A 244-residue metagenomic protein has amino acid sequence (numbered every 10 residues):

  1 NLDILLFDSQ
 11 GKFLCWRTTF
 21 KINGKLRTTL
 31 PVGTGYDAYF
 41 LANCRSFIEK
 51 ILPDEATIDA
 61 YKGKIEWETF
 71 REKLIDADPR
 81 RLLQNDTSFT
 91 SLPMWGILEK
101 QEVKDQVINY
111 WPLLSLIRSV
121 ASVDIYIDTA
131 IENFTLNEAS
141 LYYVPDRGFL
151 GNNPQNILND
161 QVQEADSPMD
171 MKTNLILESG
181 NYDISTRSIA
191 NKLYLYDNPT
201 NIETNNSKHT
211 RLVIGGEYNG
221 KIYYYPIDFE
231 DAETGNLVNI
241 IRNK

Functional and structural regions predicted by a protein language model:
L2-E55, K100-V103, D124-Y126, A130-R242: Tryptophan-paired
K21, F47-Y110, I222-G235: Structured interaction patches on ligand/partner-binding surfaces of diverse proteins
P112-R118: Short, solvent-exposed beta-strand/turn "edge" segments of beta-rich domains on protein surfaces
